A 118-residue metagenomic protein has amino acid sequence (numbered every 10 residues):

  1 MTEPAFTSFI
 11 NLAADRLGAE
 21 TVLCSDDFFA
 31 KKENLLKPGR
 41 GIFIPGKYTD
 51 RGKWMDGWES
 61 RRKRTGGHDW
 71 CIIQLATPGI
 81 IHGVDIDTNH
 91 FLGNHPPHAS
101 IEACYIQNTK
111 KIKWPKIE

Functional and structural regions predicted by a protein language model:
M1-T65, H90-E118: Juxtadomain low-complexity/linker regions and immediately adjacent membrane-anchoring helices
D50, Q74-G79: Helix-boundary capping/turn motifs
K63-A76: Short beta-strands within extracellular/lumenal beta-sheet-rich domains
H68-W70, I81, P96-H98: Extracellular structured ligand-interaction cores
Q74, D85-D87, E102: Residue-level recognition of well-ordered beta-strand positions that form the cores of beta-sheet-rich folds across
G79-F91: A short beta-strand element within beta-rich, extracytoplasmic domains of secreted/secretory-pathway proteins
